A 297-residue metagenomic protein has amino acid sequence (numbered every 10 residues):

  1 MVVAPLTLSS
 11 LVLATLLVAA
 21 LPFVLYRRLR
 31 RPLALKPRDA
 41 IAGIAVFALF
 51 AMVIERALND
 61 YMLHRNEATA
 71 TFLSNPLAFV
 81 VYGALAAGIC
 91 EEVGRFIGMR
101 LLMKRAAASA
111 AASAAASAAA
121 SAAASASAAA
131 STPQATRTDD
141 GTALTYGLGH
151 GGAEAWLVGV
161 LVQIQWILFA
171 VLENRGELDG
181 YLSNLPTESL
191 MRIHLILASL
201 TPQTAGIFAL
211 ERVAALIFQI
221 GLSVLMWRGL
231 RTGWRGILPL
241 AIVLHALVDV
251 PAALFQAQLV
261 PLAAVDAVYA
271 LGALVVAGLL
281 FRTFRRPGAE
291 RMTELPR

Functional and structural regions predicted by a protein language model:
M1-R297: Hydrophobic alpha-helical segments at protein termini of multi-pass membrane proteins
